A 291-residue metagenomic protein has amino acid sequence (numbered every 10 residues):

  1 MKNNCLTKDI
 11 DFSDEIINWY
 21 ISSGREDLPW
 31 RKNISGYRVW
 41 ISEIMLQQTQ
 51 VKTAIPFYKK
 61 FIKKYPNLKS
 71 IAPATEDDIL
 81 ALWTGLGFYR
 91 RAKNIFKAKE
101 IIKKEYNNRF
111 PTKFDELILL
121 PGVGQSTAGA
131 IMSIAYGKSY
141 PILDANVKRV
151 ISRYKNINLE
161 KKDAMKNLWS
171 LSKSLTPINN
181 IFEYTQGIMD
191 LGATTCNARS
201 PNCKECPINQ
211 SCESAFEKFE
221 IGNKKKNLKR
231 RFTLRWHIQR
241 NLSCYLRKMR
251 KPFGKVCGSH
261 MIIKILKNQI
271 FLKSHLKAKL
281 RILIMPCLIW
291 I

Functional and structural regions predicted by a protein language model:
M1-E26, K32, A193-I291: Intrinsically disordered, low-complexity, charged terminal extensions of DNA damage-control enzymes
N3-E15, W19-N202, I208-S211, E217: Catalytic cores of DNA base-excision repair glycosylases
